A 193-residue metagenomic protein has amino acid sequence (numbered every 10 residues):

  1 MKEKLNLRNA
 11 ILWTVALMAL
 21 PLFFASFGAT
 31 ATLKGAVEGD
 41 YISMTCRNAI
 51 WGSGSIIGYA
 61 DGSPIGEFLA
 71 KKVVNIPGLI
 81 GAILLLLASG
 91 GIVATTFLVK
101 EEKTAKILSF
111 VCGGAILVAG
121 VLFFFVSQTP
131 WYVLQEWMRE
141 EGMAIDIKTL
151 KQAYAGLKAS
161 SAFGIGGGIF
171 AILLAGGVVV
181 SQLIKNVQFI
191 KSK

Functional and structural regions predicted by a protein language model:
M1-Y41, L183-K193: Cytosolic juxtamembrane helix and N-cap/initiation of the first transmembrane helix
E3-L7, F97-A105, P130-M138, F170-K193: Cytosolic juxtamembrane helix at the C-terminal end of the final transmembrane segment
W13, E141-Q182: Alpha-helical membrane-associated segments of multi-pass integral membrane proteins
W13-L17, N75-K100, G167-Q188: Transmembrane alpha-helical segments in integral membrane proteins
L22-G28, T95-T96, G120, V178 (+1 more regions): Membrane-embedded alpha-helices of multi-pass membrane proteins, especially ion channels and transporters
A25-N75, T129-K158: Long, glycine/tryptophan/cysteine-rich extracytoplasmic
A70-L87, L108-A115, G156, S160-F170: Physicochemical signature of membrane-embedded alpha-helices that form the seven-helix bundle of GPCRs, emphasizing
A88-W137: Hydrophobic alpha-helical transmembrane segments of integral membrane proteins
